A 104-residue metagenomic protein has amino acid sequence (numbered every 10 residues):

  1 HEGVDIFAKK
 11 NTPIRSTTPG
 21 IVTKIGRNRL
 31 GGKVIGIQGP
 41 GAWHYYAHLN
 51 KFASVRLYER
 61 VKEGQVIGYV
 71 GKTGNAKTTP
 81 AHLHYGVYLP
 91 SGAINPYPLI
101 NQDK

Functional and structural regions predicted by a protein language model:
H1-S16: Short glycine/threonine/proline-enriched tight-turn/helix- or strand-capping micro-motif at secondary-structure
V4, A47, Y97-P98: Flexible, active-site-adjacent loop/turn segments at secondary-structure boundaries
K9, P40, L49, K72-T73: Short strand-loop junctions, especially beta-strand C-caps/beta-turns that link beta-sheets to coils or alpha-helices
N11-T12, G26-N28, G74-N75, Y88: Short polar/acidic secondary-structure junctions
T12, A42-W43, G92-A93: Short acidic/polar mixed-charge low-complexity motifs
T12-I14, V22, V61, I67-G68: Generic structural signal for buried aliphatic residues
S16-L57, P80-H84: Zn2+-dependent peptidoglycan hydrolase active-site motif and core
K33-Q38, E59-K104: Conserved, short, structured surface segments that act as functional micro-motifs
